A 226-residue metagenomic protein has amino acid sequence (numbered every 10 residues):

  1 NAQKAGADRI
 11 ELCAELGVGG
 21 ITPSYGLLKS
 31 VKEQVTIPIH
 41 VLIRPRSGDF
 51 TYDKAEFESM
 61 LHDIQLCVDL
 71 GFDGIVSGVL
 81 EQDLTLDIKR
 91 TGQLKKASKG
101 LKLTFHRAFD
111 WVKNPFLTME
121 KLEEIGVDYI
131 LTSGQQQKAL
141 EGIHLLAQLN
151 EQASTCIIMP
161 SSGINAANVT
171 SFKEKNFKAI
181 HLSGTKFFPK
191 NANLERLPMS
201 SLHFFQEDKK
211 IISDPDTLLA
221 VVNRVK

Functional and structural regions predicted by a protein language model:
N1, A5, T51-D63, D110-I125 (+2 more regions): Catalytic cores of alpha/beta
A2, C67, L94, H106 (+3 more regions): Conserved, mostly hydrophobic/aromatic
Q3, R9, I21-T22, L27-I88 (+1 more regions): Active-site beta->alpha loop and helix N-cap motifs at the rims of alpha/beta catalytic domains
I10-L12, I39-I43, I75-S77, L103-R107 (+3 more regions): Hydrophobic faces of well-ordered beta-strands that scaffold small-molecule active sites in alpha/beta enzyme cores
A14, R46-G48, A139: Conserved radical SAM core fold
L16-T36, A55-E58, V79-K99, V112-T118 (+3 more regions): Active-site-adjacent beta->alpha loops and helix N-cap segments on the catalytic face of soluble alpha/beta enzymes
V35-P38, D69-G74, A97-L101, Q152-T155 (+1 more regions): A structural motif corresponding to the C-terminal end of an alpha-helix and its immediate exit/capping segment
S154-K226: C-terminal alpha-helical cap/extension of soluble enzyme domains
